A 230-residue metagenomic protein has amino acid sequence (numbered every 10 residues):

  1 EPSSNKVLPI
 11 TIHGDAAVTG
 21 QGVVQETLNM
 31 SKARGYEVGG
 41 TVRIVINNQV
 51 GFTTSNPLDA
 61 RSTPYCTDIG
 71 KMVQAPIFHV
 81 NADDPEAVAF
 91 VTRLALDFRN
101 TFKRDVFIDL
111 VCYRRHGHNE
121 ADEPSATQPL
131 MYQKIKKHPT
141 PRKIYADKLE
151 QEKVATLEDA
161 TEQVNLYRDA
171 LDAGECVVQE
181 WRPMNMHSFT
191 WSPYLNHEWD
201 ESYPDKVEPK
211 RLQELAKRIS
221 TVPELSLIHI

Functional and structural regions predicted by a protein language model:
E1-V178: Glycine-rich ThDP/TPP pyrophosphate-binding loop and its adjacent helix/strand module within ThDP-dependent enzymes
T127-L130, K143-A146, E158-S226: Catalytic or ion-coupling anion/metal-binding cores of large enzyme and transporter domains
I228-I230: Conserved small/polar residues in nucleotide/adenosyl-binding loops
